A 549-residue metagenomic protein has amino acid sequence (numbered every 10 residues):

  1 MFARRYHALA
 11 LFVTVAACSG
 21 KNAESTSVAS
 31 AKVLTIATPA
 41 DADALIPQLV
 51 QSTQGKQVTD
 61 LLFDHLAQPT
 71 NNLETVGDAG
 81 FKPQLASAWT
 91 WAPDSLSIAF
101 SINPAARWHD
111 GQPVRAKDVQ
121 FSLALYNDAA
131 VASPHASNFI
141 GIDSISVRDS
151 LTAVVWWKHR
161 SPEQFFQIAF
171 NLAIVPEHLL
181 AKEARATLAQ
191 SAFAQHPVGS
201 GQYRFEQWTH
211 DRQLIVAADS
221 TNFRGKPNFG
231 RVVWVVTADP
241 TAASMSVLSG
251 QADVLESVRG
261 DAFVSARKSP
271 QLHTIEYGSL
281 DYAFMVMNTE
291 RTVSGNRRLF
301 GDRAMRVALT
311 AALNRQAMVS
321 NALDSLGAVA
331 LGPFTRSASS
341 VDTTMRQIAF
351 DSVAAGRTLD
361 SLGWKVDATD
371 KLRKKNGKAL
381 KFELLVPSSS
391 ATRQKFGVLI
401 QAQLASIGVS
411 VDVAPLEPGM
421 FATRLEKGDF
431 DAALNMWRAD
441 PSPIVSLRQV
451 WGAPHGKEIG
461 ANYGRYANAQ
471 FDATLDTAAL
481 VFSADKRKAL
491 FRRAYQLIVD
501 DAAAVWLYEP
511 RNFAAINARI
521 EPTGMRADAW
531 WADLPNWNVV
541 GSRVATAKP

Functional and structural regions predicted by a protein language model:
C18-N22: Bacterial signal peptide processing site
A37-P93, A124, H196-Q202: N-terminal lobe/hinge region of extracytoplasmic solute-binding protein
Q68-V76, F170-P227, R231, T241 (+3 more regions): Gly/Pro-rich hinge or "lid" segments in bacterial periplasmic/extracellular proteins
A88-A132, R148, V154-W156, A243-S246 (+1 more regions): Aromatic- and charge-enriched surface segment that lines or borders ligand/interaction sites
S101, H135-K182: Surface-exposed binding/hinge segments that line and control ligand-binding clefts or catalytic entry sites
R115-S122, S150-W156, G201-Q202, F229-R231 (+5 more regions): Alpha-helical secondary-structure segments
S191, A218-S265, V398-A402, G408-D412 (+1 more regions): Ligand-site clamp/hinge motif
T209-Q213, A218-S220, G278-A283, A312-R346 (+3 more regions): Detector for C-terminal structural segments
